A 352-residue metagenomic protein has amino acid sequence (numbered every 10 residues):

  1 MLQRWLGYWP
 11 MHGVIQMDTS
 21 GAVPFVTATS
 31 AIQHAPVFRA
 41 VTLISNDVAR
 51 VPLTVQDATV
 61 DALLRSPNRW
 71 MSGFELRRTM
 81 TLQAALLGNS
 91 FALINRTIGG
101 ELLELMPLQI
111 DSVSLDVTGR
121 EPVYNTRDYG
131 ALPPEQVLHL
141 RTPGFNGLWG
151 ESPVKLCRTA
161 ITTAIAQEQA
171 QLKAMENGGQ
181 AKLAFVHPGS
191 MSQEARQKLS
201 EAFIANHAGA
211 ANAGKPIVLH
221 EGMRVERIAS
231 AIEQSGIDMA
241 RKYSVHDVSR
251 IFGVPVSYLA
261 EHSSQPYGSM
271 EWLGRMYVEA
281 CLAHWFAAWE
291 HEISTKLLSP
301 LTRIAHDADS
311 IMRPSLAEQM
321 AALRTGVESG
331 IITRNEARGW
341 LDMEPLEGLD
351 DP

Functional and structural regions predicted by a protein language model:
M1-I237, R241-Y243, D247-R250, V254-S257 (+5 more regions): Structured, contiguous alpha/beta core segments that scaffold functional sites
G236-A240, G274, S315: Secondary-structure capping and boundary motifs in well-ordered enzyme cores
Q265-M270, I311: A short beta-alpha structural unit
M270-E271, Y277: Small-residue-rich helix-loop
M276, A280, H284-A322: Accessory, usually C-terminal, subdomains that scaffold auxiliary metal cofactors
